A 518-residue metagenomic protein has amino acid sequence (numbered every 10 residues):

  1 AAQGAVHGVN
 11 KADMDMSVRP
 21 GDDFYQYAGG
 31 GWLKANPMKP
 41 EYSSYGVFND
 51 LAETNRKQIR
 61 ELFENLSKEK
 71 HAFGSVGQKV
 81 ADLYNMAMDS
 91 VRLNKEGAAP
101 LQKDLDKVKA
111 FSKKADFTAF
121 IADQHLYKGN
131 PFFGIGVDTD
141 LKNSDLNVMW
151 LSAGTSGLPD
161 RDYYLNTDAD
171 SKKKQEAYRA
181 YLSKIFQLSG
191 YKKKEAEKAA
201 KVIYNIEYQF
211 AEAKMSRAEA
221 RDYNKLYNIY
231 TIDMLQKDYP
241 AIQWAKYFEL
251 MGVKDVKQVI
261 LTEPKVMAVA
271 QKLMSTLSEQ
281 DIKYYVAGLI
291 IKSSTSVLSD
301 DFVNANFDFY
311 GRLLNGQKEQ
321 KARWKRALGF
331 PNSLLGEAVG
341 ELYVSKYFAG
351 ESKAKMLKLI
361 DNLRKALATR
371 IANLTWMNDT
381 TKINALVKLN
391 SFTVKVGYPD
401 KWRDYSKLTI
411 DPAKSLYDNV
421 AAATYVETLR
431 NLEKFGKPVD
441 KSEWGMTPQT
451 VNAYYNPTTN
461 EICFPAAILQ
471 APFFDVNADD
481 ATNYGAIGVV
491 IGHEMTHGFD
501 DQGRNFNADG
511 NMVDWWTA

Functional and structural regions predicted by a protein language model:
A1-Q3: Bacterial Sec-dependent N-terminal signal peptides
D13-K34, Y164, D168-Q187, M377: Hydrophobic/aromatic-rich, well-ordered segments within soluble, folded domains that form packed cores
M14-G21, Y45-R56, F73, G77 (+8 more regions): Solvent-exposed, acidic/flexible segments
R19-D22, Y27-V91, K95, L158: Active-site-surrounding "flap" and adjacent substrate/cofactor-binding loops of secreted or lumenal enzymes, prototyped
D23-Q26, V148-W150, E461-P465, G498: Structural recognition of the beta-strand scaffold that forms the well-ordered cores of secreted hydrolase catalytic
E41-F63, K194-A213, N483-G488: Short secondary-structure subsegments characteristic of cysteine-rich extracellular domains
A52, I203, K237-A241, I260-P264 (+5 more regions): Intrinsically disordered, low-complexity linker/terminal regions across diverse proteins
L66-K358: Noncatalytic, helix-rich "gating/capping" subdomain that lines the substrate-entry/channel surface of large enzyme
